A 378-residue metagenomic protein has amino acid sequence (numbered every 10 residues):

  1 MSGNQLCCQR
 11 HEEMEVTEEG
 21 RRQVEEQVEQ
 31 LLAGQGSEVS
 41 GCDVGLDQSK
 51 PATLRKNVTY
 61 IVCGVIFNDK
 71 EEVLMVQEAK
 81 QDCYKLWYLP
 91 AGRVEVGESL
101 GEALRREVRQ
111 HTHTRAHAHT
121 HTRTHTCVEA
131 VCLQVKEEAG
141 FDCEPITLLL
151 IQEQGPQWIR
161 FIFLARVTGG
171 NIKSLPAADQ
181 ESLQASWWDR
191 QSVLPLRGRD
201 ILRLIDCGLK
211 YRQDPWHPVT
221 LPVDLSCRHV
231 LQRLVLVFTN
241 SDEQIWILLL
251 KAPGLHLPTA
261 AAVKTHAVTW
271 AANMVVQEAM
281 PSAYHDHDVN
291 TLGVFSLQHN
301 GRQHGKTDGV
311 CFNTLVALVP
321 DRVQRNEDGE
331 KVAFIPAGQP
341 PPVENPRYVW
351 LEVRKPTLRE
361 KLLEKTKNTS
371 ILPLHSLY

Functional and structural regions predicted by a protein language model:
M1-A116, R123-K173, A178, R190-Y378: N-terminal leader/linker segments that precede catalytic domains of diphosphate-processing enzymes
W187: Extracellular, beta-strand-rich glycan-interacting domains
